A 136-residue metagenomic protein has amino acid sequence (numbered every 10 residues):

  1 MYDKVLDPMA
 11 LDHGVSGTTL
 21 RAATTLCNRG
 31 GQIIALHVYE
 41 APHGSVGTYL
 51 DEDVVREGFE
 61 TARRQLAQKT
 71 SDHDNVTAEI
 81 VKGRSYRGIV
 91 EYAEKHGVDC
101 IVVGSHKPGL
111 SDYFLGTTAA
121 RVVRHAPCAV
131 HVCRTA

Functional and structural regions predicted by a protein language model:
M1-Y49: Small/aliphatic-rich secondary-structure junction motif
M9, H37-Y39, G104-H106, R134-T135: Short secondary-structure boundary segments
N28, T70-S71, P127: Short conserved AdoMet
I34-L36, T77-V81, H131: General small-molecule cofactor/ligand-binding pocket signal
E52-R64: A short acidic, glycine-rich active-site loop that binds or catalyzes chemistry on phosphate/adenosine moieties
T70-I101, P108: Structural beta-alpha unit
V103-H125: Glycine-rich, Arg-bearing micro-motifs that act as flexible, cationic patches
H125-A136: Short, flexible loop segments at boundaries between secondary-structure elements
